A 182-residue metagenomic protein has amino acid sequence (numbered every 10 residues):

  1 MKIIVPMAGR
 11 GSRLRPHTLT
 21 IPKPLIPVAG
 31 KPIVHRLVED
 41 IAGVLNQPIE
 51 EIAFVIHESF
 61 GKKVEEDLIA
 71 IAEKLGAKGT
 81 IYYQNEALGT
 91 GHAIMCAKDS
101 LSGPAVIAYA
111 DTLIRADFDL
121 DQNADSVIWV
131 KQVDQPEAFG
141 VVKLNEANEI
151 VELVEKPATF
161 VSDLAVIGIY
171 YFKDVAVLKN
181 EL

Functional and structural regions predicted by a protein language model:
K2-A8, R13, L19, I26-P27 (+1 more regions): Conserved N-terminal catalytic core of the sugar/cofactor nucleotidyltransferase
R10-R13, I21-P24, K78, T90 (+4 more regions): Glycine-rich, flexible loop/turn motifs
L14-R15, C96, L153, A158: Hydrophobic alpha-helical segments, principally membrane-spanning helices and signal/leader peptides
T20, I69-I71, Q122-N123, L144: Short, solvent-exposed amphipathic alpha-helical segments in soluble enzyme and RNA/protein-processing domains
A110: Short acidic donor-binding/metal-coordinating loop in glycosyltransferase active sites
L113-L182: Conserved core of the sugar-phosphate nucleotidyltransferase
